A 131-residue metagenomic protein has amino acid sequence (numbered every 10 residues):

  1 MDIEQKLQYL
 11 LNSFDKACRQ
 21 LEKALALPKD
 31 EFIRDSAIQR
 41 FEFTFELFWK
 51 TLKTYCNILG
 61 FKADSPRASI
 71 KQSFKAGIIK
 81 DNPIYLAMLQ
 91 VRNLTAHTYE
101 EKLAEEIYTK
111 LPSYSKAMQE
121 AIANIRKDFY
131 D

Functional and structural regions predicted by a protein language model:
M1-D131: Solvent-exposed interaction patches of small proteins and small membrane subunits
